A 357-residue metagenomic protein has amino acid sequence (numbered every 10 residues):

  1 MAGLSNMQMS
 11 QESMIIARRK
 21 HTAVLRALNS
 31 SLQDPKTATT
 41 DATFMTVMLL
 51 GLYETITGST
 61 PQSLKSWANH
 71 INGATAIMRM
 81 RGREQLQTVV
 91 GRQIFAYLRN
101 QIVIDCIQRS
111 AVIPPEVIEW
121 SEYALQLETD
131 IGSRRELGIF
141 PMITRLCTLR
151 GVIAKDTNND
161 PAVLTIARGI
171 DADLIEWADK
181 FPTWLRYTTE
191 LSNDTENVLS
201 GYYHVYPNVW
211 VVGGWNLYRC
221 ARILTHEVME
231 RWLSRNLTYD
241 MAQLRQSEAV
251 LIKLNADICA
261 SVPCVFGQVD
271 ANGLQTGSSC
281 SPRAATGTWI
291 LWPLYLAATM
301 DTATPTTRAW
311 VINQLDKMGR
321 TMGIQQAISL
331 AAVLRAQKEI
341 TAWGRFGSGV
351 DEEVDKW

Functional and structural regions predicted by a protein language model:
M1-A96, I102-E116, D301-R308: Alpha-helix boundary/capping segments in eukaryotic regulatory proteins
Q11, T22-K36, M78, R83 (+3 more regions): Fungal-biased detection of long, low-complexity, Ser/Thr- and Lys/Arg-rich intrinsically disordered regions
M14, T60-G267: Central/C-terminal regulatory/activation regions of fungal transcription factors
A42-Y53, R99-R109, N272-P282, G347-W357: A broadly tuned preference for mixed-charge, low-complexity surface segments
